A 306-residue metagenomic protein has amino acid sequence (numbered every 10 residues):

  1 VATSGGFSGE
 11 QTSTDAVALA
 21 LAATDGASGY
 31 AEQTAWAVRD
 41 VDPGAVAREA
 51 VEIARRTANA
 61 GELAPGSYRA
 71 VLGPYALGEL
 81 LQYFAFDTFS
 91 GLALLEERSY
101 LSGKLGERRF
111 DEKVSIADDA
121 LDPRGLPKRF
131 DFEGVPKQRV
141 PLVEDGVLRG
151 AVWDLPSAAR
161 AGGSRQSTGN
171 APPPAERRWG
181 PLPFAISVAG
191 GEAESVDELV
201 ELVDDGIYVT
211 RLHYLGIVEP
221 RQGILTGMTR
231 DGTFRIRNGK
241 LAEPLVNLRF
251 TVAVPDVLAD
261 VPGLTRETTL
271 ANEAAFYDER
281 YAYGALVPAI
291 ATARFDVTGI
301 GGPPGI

Functional and structural regions predicted by a protein language model:
V1-I306: N-terminal small-residue-enriched
